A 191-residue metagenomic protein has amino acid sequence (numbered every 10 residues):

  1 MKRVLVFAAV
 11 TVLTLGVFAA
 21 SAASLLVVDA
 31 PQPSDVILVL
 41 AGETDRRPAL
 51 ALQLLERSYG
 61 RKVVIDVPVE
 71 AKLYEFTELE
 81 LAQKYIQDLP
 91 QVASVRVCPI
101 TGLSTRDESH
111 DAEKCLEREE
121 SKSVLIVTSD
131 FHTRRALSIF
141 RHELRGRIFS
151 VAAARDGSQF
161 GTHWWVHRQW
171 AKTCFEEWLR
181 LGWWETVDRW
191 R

Functional and structural regions predicted by a protein language model:
M1-V28: N-terminal type II signal-anchor transmembrane helix that functions as the membrane-insertion/stop-transfer segment
K2-R3, R47, R135, R180: Basic side chains
V10, D156-G157, F175: Alpha-helical protein-protein interaction elements
S24-V166: A structural signal for short, hydrophobic/glycine-enriched beta-strand patches
V166-R191: A transmembrane-helix-recognition feature enriched in membrane-embedded lipid enzymes and envelope glyco-/phospholipid
